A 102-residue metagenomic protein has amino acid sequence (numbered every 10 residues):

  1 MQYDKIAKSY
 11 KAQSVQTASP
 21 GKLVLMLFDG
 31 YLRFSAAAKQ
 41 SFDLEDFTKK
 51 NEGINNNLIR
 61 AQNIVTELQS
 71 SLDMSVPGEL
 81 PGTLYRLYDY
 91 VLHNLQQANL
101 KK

Functional and structural regions predicted by a protein language model:
M1-S19: Short terminal interaction segments
V15-L25, T48, E52-N55, G78-G82: Short, solvent-exposed segments of well-ordered alpha helices
K22-K50: N-terminal first-folded block
L27-A37, N57-R60, I64-E67, L87-Y90 (+1 more regions): Amphipathic, well-ordered alpha-helical segments in soluble domains
F42, D73-P77, L95: Conserved interaction-surface patches within small, structured recognition/assembly domains
F42-L68: Alpha-helical segments in soluble extracytoplasmic regions
E67-G82: Short, solvent-exposed, charged loop/turn and helix-capping segments that join or cap alpha-helices on peripheral
L95-K102: Amphipathic, charged alpha-helical scaffolds that flank and support histidine-based chemistry in signaling
